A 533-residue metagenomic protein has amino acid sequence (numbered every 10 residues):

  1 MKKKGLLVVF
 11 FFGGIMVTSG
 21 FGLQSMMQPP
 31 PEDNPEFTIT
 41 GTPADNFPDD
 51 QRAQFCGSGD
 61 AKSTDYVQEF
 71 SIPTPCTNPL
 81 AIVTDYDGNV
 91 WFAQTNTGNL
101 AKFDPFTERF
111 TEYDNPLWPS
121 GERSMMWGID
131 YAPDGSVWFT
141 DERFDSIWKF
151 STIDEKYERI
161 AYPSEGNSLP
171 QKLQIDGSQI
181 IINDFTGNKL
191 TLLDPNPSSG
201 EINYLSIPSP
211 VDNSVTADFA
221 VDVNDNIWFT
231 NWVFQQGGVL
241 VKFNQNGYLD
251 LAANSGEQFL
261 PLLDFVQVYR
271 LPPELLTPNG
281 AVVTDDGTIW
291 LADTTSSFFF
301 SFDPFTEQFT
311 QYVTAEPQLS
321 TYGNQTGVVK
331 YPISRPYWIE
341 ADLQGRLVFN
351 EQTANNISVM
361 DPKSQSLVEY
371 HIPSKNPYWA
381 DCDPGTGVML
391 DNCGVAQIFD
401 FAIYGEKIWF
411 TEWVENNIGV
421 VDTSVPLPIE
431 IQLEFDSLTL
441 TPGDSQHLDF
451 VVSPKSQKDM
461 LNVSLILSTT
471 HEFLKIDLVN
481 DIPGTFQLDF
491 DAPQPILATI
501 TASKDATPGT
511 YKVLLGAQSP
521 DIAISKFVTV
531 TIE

Functional and structural regions predicted by a protein language model:
M1-E32, F450, L515: Secretory targeting signatures
P31-Y66, A252-F259: Blade/loop signatures of beta-propeller domains
D45-D49, S71-N99: Beta-strand-rich domains and repeat architectures in extracellular enzymes and scaffolds, especially beta-propellers
P75-Y86, W118-P133, E165-G177, P210-N224 (+3 more regions): Beta-rich, blade/repeat-based domains predominating in secreted/periplasmic proteins but also intracellular
V90-N96, W138-R143, I181-G187, I227-Q235 (+6 more regions): Conserved beta-strand positions in repeat-built beta-propeller and related beta-rich domains
D104-E108, S151-E155, D194-S199, N244-Y248 (+3 more regions): Short loop/turn segments that connect beta-strands within beta-propeller blades
V388-P428: Blade-level signature of beta-propeller repeat domains, shared across WD40, Kelch, NHL, RCC1 and BNR/Asp-box propellers
P426-E533: Long beta-sheet-rich domains in secretory-pathway and surface-associated proteins
